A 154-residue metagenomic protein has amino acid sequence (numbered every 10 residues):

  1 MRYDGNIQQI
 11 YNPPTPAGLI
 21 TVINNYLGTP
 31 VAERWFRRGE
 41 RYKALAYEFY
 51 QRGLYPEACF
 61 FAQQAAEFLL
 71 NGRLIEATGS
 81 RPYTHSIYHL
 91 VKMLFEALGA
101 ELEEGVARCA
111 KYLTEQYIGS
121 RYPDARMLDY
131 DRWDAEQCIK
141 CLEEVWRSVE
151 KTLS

Functional and structural regions predicted by a protein language model:
R2-S154: Terminal alpha-helical segments
